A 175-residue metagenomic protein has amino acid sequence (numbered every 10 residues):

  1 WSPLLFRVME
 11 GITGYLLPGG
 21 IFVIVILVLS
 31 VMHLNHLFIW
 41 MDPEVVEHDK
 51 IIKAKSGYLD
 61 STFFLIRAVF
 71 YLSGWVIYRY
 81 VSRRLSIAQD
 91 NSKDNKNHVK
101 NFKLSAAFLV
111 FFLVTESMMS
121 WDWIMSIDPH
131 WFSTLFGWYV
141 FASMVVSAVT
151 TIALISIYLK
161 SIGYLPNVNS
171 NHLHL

Functional and structural regions predicted by a protein language model:
W1-N91, F108: Transmembrane-helix bundle segments that line or gate the permeation/cavity pathway in multi-pass membrane proteins
K55-L175: Long, contiguous internal "core" modules enriched in hydrophobic/ aromatic residues
